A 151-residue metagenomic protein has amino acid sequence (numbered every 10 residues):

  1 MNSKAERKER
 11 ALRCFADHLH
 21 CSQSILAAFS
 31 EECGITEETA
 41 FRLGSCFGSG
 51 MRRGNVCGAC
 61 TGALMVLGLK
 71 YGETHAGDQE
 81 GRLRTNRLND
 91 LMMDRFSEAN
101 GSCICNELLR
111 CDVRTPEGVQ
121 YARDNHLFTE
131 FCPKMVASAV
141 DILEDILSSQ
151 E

Functional and structural regions predicted by a protein language model:
M1-A16: Polybasic, low-complexity association/targeting segments
M1-N2, L26-S45, C111-P116: Acidic-glycine-rich active-site phosphate/pyrophosphate-binding loop
S3, N86-E151: C-terminal binding/interaction regions
C21, C57, C105: Short cysteine clusters
A27-E31, M65-G72, D141-D145: Short glycine/serine- and small hydrophobic-enriched flexible loop segments
E32-R42, L69-L91: Phosphate-handling active-site elements
M51-M65: Conserved phosphate/anionic-ligand binding catalytic regions in large, soluble enzymes, centered on
